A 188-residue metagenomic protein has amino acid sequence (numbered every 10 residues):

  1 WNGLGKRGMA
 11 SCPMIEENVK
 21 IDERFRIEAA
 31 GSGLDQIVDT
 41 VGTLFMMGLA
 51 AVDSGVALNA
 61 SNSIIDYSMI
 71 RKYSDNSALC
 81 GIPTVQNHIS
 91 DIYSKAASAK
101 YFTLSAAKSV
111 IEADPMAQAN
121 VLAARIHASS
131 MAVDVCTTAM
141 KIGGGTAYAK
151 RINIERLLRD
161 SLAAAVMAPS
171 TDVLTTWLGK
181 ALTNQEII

Functional and structural regions predicted by a protein language model:
G3-A96: Glycine-rich beta->alpha junctions and the first turn(s) of the following alpha-helix
G42-M46, C80-I92, A117-H127, E155-A163: Alpha-helical scaffold segments that form or flank carboxylate-/histidine-based iron centers
S54-A57, S61, I92-A99, T103 (+3 more regions): Alpha-helical transition-metal enzyme core signature, strongest for iron centers
S74-L79, D114-Q118, R151: Flexible, glycine/charged-enriched surface loops at secondary-structure junctions
A97-H127, M140-Y148: C-terminal helix-coil-helix/basic helical segment that borders enzyme active sites and/or dimer interfaces and provides
G143-I188: Glycine-rich phosphate/cofactor-binding loops in nucleotide/flavin-utilizing enzymes
